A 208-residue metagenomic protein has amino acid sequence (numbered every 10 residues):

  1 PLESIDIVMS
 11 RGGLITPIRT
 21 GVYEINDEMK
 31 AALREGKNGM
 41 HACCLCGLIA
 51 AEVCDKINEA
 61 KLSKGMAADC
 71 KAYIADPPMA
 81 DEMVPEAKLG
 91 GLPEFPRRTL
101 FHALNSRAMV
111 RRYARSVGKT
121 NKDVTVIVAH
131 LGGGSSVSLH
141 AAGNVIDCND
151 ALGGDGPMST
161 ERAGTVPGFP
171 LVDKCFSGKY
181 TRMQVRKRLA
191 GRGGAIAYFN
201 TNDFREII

Functional and structural regions predicted by a protein language model:
L2-A42, M79-K88: Short beta-strand-loop/turn "lid" adjacent to the catalytic site in phosphate-handling enzymes
M9, Y73-A75, I127, I146: Hydrophobic/aromatic beta-strand patches that form the interior of the parallel beta-sheet core in alpha/beta enzyme
L14-I15, C46-L48, L189, F199-T201: Non-catalytic beta/alpha edge segments that cap or flank active sites
K37-M109: Gly/Ser/Thr-rich active-site cleft segment
L48-E52, K56, A108-R115, P170-K174 (+2 more regions): Alpha-helical scaffold segments in soluble metabolic enzymes
E86-S177: Glycine-rich phosphate-binding loop of actin/hexokinase-like ATP-binding domains
S177-I208: A mobile "lid/hinge" subdomain adjacent to the ATP/sugar-phosphate binding pocket shared across diverse ATP-dependent
